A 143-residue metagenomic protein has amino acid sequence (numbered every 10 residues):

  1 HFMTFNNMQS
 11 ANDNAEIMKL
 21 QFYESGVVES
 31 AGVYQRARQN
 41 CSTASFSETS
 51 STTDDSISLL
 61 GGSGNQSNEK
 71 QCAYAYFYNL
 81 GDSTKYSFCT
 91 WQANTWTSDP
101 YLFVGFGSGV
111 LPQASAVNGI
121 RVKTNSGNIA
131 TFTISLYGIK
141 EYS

Functional and structural regions predicted by a protein language model:
H1-S143: Surface-exposed molecular-recognition determinants
